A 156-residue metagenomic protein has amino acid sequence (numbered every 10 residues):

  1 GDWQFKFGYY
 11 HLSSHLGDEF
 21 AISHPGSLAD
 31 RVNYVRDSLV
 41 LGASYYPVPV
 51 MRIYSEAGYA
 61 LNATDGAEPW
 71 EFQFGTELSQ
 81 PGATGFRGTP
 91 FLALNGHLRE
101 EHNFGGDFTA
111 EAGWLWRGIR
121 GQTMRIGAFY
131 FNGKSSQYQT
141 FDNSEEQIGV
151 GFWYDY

Functional and structural regions predicted by a protein language model:
G1-L78, N103, F141-S144: Outer-membrane pore/translocation modules
D2, Y46-M51, S79-P90, R117-M124: Short loop/turn motifs that connect adjacent beta-strands in outer-membrane beta-barrel proteins
F5-F7, A43, I53-A57, P90-L94 (+3 more regions): Membrane-embedded beta-strand positions of outer-membrane beta-barrel proteins
Y9-H15, A57-A63, L78-Q80, L94-E100 (+3 more regions): Transmembrane beta-strands of outer-membrane beta-barrel pores
V32, V50, P81-G85, E101-H102 (+3 more regions): Beta-stranded membrane pore/translocator domains
M51, E68-S79, F86-R99, F108-A110: Alpha-helical membrane segments in multi-pass integral membrane proteins
A110, E145-Y156: Outer-membrane beta-barrel "beta-signal"
G127-T140, G149-W153: A cross-kingdom marker for long, charged
